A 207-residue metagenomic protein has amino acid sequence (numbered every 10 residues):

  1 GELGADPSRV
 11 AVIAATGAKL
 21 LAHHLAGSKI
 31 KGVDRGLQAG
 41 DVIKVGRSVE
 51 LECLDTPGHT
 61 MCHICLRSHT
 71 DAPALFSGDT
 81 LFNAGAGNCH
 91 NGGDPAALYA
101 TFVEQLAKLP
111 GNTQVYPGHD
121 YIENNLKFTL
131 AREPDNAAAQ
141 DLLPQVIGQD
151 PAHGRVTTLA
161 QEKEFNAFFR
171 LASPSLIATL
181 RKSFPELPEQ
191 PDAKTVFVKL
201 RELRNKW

Functional and structural regions predicted by a protein language model:
G1, L25-A26, H59-T60, T80-L81 (+2 more regions): Active-site metal-binding loops of divalent metal-dependent hydrolases
G1-A5, L54-C62, Y116-I122: Histidine-centered catalytic micro-motifs
G1-E52, A72-P73, D141, Q145: Active-site HxH/HxHxD metal-binding segment of metal-dependent hydrolases
S28-K31, A84-N91, N125: A short acidic, helix-capping loop that chelates divalent metal ions and anchors anionic groups
L37, T56-H59, D79, L98 (+2 more regions): Divalent metal-coordination and catalytic microenvironments
V42-D71, Q105-K108: Core dinuclear metal-dependent hydrolase active-site scaffold
C65-G78, A84: Conserved beta-strand hairpin/beta-sheet module of binuclear metal-dependent hydrolase folds, prominently
A100-Q114, Y121-W207: Accessory terminal helices/loops
